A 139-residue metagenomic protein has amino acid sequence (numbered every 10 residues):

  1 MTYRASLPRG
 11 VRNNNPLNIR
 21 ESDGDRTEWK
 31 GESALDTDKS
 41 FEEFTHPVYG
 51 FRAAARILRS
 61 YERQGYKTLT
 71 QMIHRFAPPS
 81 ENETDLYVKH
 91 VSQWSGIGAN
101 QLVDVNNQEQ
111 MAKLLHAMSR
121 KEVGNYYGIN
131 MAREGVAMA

Functional and structural regions predicted by a protein language model:
M1-A139: Cell-wall polysaccharide-cleaving catalytic domain and substrate-binding groove, primarily in peptidoglycan/chitin
